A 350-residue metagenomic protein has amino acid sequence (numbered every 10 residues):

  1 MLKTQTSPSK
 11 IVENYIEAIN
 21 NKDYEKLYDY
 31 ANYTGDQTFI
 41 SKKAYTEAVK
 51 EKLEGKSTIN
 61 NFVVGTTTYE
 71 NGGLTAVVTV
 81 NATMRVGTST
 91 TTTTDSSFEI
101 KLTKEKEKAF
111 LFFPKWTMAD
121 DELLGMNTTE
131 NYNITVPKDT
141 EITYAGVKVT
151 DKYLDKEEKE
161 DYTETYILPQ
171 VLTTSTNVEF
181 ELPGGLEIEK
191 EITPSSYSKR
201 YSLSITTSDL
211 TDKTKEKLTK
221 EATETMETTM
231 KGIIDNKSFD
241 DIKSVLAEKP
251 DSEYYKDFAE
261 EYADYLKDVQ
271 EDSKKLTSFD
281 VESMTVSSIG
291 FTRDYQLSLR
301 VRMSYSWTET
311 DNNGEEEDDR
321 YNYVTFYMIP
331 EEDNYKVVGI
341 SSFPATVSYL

Functional and structural regions predicted by a protein language model:
M1-T6, E17, S57-G72, D121-T140 (+1 more regions): Amphipathic alpha-helical assembly segments used for oligomerization, scaffolding, or translocation
L2-E54, D139-I142, L210-D280, Y349: Core segments of small alpha/beta cavity-forming domains
E47-K108, F113, D268-D318: Surface-exposed, charged secondary-structure patches
T90-K156, D161, Q170-V171, E181-T211 (+1 more regions): Short beta-strand edge/turn micro-motifs at domain boundaries
E164-Y166: Alpha-helical transmembrane segments of polytopic membrane proteins
L168-T174, F291: Surface-exposed, short loops/turns at beta-strand junctions within beta-sandwich domains
T176-V178: Compositionally biased terminal segments
M230-L350: Hydrophilic extracytoplasmic domains
